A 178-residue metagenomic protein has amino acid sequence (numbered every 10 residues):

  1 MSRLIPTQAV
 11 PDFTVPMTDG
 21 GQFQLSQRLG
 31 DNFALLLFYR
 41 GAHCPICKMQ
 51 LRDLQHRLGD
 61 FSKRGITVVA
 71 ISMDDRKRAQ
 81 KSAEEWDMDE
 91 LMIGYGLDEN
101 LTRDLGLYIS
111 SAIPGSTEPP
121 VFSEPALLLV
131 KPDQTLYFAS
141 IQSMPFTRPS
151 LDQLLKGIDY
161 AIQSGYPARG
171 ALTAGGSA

Functional and structural regions predicted by a protein language model:
M1-A178: Chalcogenol-based redox active-site neighborhoods
